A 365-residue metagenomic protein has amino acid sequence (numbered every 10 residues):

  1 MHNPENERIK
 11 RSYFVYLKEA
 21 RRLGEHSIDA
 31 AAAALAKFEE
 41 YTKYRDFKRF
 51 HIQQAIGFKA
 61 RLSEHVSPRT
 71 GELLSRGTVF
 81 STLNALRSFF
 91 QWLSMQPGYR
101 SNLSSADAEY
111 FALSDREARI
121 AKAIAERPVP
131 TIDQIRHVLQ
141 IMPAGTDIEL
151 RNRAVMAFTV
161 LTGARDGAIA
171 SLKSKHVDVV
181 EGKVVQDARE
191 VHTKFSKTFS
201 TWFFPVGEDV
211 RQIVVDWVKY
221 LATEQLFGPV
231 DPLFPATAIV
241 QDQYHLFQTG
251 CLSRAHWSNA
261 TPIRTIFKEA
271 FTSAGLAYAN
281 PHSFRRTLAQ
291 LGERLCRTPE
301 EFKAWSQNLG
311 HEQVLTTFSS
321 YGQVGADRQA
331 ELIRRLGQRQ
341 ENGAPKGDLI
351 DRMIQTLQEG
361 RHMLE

Functional and structural regions predicted by a protein language model:
M1, R328, R334-E365: C-terminal secondary-structure termini that scaffold catalytic or DNA-interacting sites
R11-H26, A32-I124, I141-G145: N-terminal core-binding DNA-recognition domain of tyrosine recombinases/integrases
P97, F158-L172, L295-P299, H311-E312: A short, glycine-centered helix-capping/turn motif at helix boundaries that positions DNA-contacting or catalytic
I132-D166: Basic, Lys/Arg- and aromatic-enriched nucleic-acid-binding interface segment
S171-V215, K219-Q225, P229-D231, A238: Conserved tyrosine-mediated DNA breakage-rejoining catalytic core shared by Y-recombinases
G207-L276: Active-site/catalytic core of tyrosine-dependent DNA strand-transfer enzymes
L252-Q307, H311-V314: Short, basic (Lys/Arg/His-rich) helix/loop patches that form interaction surfaces in the mid-to-C-terminal regions
L309-L336, E341: Catalytic-site neighborhood detector that most strongly recognizes the C-terminal catalytic loop/helix of tyrosine
